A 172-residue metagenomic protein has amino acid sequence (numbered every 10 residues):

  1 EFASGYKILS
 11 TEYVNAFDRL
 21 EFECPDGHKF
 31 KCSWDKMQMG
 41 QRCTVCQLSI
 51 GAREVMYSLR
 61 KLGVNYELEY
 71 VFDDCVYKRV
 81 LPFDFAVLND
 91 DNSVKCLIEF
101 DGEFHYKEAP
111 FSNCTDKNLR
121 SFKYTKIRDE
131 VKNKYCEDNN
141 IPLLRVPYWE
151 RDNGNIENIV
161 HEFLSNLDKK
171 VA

Functional and structural regions predicted by a protein language model:
E1-A172: Nucleic-acid endo/exonuclease domains
